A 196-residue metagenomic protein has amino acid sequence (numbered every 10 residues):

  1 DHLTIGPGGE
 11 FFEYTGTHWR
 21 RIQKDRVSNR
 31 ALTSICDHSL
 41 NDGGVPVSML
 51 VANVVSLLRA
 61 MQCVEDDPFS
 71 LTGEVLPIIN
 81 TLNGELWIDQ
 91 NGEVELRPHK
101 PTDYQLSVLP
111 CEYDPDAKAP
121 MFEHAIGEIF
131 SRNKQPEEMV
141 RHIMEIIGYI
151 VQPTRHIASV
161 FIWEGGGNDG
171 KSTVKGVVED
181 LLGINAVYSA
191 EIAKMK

Functional and structural regions predicted by a protein language model:
D1-L109: Intein modules and their embedded homing endonuclease domains
L3-D25, E85-K196: P-loop NTPase catalytic core of nucleic-acid-dependent motor ATPases
